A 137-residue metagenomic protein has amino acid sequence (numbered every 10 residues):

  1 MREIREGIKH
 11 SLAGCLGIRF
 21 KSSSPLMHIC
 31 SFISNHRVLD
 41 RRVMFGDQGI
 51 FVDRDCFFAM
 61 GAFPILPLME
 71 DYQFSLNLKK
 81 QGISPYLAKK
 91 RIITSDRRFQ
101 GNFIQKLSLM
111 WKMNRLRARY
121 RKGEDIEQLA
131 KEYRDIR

Functional and structural regions predicted by a protein language model:
M1-L26: Conserved donor NDP-sugar-binding/catalytic core segment of glycosyltransferases
S11, G49, P67, S84-P85: A residue-level structural signature of the nucleotidyltransferase/glycosyltransferase Rossmann-like core
L26, M44-G46: Activation loop
F32-D40: Short, glycine-/aromatic-enriched active-site segment of Class I SAM-dependent methyltransferases
G46-G61: Conserved nucleotide-sugar donor-binding and metal-coordinating catalytic region shared by glycosyltransferases
V52, E70, L87: A conserved hydrophobic position in a structured secondary element of the catalytic/binding core that shapes
L68-F74: Acidic donor-binding loop at a coil-to-helix junction in glycosyltransferase catalytic cores that engages
K79-R137: Hydrophobic helical membrane-anchoring modules
